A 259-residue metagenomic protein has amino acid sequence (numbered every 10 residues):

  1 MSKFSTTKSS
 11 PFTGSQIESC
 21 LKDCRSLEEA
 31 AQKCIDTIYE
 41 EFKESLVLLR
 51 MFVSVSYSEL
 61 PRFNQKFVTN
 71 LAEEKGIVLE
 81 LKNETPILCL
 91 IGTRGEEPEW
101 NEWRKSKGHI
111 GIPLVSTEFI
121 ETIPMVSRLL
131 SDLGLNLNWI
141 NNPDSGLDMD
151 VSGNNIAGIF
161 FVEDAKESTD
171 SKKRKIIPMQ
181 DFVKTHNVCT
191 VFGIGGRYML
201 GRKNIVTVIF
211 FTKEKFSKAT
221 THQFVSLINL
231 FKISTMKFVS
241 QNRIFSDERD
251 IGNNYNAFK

Functional and structural regions predicted by a protein language model:
M1-A157, K213-K259: Intrinsically disordered, low-complexity terminal regulatory regions
C20-R25, T169, F182, H186-T190 (+1 more regions): Short, charged/polar micro-motifs that form catalytic or ligand-binding hotspots
S45-L46, N155-I156, H186-C189, G201-N204: Short, well-ordered loop/turn elements at secondary-structure boundaries
S145-D148, G153-N187: Signal-transducing coupling segments at domain and membrane junctions
T190-G196: Short hydrophobic beta-strand micro-motif common in sensory/regulatory domains
G196-T212: Sensory-domain boundary capping and coupling elements
